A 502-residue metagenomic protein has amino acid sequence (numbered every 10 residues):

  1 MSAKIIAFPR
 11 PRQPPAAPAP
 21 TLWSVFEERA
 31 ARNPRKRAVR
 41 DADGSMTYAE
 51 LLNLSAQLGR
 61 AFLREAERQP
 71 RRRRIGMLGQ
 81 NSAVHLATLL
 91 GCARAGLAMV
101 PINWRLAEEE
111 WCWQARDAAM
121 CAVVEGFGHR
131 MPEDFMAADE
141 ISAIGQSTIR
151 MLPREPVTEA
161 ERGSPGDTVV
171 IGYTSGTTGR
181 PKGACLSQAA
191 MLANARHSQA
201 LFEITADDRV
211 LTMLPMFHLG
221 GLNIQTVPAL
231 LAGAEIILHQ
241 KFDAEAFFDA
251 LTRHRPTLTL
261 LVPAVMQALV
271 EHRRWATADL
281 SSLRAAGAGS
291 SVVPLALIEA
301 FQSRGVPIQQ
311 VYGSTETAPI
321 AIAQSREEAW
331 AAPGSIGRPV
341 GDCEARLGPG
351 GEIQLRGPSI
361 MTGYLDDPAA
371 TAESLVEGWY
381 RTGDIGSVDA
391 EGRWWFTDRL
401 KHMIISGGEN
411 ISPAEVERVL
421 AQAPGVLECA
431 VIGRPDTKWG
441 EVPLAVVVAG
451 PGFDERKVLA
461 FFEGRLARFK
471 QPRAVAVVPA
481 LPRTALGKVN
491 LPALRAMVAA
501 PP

Functional and structural regions predicted by a protein language model:
A19-L22, P34, A143, R154-Y173 (+3 more regions): Conserved pre-ATP/AMP-binding loop-to-beta segment of ANL
S24-T47, E65: AMP-dependent adenylate-forming
R35-K36, A49-G76, L106-E108, C112 (+3 more regions): ANL superfamily AMP-binding
G44-S45, A61-E109, N410: Conserved AMP-binding/adenylate-forming
R60, H85, L347-P349, G357 (+5 more regions): AMP-binding/adenylate-forming catalytic core of the ANL superfamily
R64-E65, L90, R94-R154, T158-E161 (+1 more regions): Structural core segment of the AMP-binding/adenylate-forming
L192-R209, F217-L258, E271-R274: Conserved AMP-binding/adenylation subdomain of ANL enzymes
P256-L261, V270-W330, E344: Gly/Ser/Thr-rich phosphate-binding loop
